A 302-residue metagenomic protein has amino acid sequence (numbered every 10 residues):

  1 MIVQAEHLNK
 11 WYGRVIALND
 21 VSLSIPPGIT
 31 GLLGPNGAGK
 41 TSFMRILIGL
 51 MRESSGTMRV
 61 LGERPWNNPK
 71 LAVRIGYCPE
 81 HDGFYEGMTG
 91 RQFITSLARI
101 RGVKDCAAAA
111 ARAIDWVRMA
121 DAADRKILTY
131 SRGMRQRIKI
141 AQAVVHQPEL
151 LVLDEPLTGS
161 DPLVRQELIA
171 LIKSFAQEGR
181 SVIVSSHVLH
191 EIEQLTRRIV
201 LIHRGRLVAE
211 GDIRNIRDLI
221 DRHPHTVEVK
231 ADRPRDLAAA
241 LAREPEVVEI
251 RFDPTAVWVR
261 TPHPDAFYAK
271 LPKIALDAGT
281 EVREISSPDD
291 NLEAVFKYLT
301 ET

Functional and structural regions predicted by a protein language model:
I2-A5, K10-H203, V208-A209: ABC transporter nucleotide-binding domains
N9, P65, R91, L189 (+4 more regions): Alpha-helix N-cap/helix-start and coil->helix boundary motif
G102, K139, D218-R222, E246 (+1 more regions): A generic structural signal for secondary-structure junctions that act as hinges or helix/strand caps at the edges
R118, E246-R251, E281-S286: A short linear hydrophobic-aromatic micro-motif
I169-P262: ABC transporter nucleotide-binding domain
H263-T302: C-terminal coupling/interaction segments
